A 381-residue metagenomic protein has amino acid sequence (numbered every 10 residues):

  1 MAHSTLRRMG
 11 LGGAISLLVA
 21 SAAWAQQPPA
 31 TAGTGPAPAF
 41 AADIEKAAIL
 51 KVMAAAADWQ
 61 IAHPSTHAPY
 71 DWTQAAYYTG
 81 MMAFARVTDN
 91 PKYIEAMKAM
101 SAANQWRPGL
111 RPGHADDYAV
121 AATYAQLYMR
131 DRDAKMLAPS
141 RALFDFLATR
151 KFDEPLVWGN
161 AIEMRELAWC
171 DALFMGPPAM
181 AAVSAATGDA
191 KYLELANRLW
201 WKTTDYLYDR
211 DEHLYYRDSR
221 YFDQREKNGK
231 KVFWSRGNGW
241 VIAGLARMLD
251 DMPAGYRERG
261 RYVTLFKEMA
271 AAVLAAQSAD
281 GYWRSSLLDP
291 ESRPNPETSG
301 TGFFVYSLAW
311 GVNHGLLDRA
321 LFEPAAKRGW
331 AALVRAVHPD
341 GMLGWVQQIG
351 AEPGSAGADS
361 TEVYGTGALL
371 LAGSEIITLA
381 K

Functional and structural regions predicted by a protein language model:
M1-L6: N-terminal secretory signal peptides that target proteins for export/translocation
G10-A22: Bacterial N-terminal signal peptides
A30-A56, A62-A75, F84-A103, R107-A121 (+6 more regions): CBM-like carbohydrate-recognition segments
D71-Y78, H114-A121, L167-C170, F174 (+3 more regions): Start-of-helix signal in alpha-solenoid helical-repeat scaffolds, especially tetratricopeptide repeats
P91-K98, W106-Y221, K227-K231, D340: Extended ligand-binding groove/face enriched in aromatic
C170-F174, P178-L287, R293-V305, L317-V346 (+3 more regions): Extended ligand-binding clefts on enzyme/binding-domain cores
